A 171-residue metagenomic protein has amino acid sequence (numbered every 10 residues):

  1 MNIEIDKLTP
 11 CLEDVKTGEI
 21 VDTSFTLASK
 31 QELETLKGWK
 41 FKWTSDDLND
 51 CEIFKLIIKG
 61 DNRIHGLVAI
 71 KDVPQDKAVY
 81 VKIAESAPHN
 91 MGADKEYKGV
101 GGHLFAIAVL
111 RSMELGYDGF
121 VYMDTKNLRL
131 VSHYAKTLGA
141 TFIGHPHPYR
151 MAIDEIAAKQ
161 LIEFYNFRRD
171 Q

Functional and structural regions predicted by a protein language model:
M1-K95, L110-Y122, L128-S132, K136-Q171: Non-catalytic substrate-recognition and accessory regions of acyl/acetyltransferase enzymes
K95-I107: Conserved acetyl-CoA pyrophosphate-binding loop and the N-cap/start of the following alpha-helix in GNAT-like
H103, T125-K126: Residue-level recognition of alpha-helix initiation/capping sites
